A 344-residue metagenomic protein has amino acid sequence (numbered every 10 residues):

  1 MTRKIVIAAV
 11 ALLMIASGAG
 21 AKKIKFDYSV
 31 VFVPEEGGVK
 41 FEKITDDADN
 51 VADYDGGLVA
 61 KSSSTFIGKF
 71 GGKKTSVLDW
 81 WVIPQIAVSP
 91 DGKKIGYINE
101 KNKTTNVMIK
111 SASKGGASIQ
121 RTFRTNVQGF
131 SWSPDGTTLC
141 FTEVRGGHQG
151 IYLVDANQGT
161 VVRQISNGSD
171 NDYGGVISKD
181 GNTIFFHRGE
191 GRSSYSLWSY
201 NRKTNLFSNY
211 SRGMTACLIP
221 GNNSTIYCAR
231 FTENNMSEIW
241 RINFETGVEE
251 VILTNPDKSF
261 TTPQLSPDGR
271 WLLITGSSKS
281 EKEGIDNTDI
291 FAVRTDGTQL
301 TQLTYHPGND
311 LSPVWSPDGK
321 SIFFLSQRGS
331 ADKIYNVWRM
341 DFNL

Functional and structural regions predicted by a protein language model:
M1-I5: Positively charged n-region of N-terminal signal peptides that target proteins for export
A11-G18: Hydrophobic h-region of N-terminal signal peptides that target proteins for export in Gram-negative bacteria
A19-L344: Sequence signature of WD/YWTD-type beta-propeller architectures
